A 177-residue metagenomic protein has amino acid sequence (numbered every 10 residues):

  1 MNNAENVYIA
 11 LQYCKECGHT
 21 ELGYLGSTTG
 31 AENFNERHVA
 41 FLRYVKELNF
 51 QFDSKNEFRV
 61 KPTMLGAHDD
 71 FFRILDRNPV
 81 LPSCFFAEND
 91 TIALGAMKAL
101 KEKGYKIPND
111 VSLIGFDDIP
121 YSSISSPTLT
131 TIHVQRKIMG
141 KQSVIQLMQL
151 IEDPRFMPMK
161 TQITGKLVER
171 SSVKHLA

Functional and structural regions predicted by a protein language model:
M1-A177: Bacterial carbohydrate/catabolite-sensing allosteric modules
